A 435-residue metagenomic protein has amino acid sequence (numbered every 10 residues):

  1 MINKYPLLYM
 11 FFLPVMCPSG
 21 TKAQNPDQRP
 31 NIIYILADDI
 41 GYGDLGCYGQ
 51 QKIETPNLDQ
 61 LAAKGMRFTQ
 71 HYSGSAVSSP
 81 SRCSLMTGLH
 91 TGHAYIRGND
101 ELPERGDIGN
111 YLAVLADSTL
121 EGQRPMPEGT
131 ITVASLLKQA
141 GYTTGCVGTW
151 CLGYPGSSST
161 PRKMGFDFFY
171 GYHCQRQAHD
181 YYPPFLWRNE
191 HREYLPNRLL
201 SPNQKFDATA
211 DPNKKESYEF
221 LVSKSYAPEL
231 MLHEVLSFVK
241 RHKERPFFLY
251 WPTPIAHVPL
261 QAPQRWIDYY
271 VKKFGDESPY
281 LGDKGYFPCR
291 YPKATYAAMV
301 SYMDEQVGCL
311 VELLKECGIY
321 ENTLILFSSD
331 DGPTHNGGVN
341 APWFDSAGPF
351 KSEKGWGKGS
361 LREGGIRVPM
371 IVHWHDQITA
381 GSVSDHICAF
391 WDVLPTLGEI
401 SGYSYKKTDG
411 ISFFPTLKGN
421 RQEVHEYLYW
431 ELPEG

Functional and structural regions predicted by a protein language model:
M1-D27: Bacterial Sec-dependent N-terminal signal peptides
P26-P30, A37-I53, Q60, R67-T69 (+6 more regions): Active-site-proximal cap/lid insertion segments
Y42-T132, L136-G145, G156, A178 (+2 more regions): Active-site segment of extracytoplasmic enzymes that catalyze sulfate/phosphate-ester chemistry
D107, V114, L120-G122, P279-L281 (+2 more regions): Catalytic domains that recognize anionic headgroups
A134, S237-F238, G435: Short, surface-exposed beta-strand/loop micro-motifs that present aromatic residues
R162-G165: Short, structured coil segments at secondary-structure junctions
R421-G435: Short, intrinsically disordered, charge-balanced linker/junction segments flanking boundaries in proteins
